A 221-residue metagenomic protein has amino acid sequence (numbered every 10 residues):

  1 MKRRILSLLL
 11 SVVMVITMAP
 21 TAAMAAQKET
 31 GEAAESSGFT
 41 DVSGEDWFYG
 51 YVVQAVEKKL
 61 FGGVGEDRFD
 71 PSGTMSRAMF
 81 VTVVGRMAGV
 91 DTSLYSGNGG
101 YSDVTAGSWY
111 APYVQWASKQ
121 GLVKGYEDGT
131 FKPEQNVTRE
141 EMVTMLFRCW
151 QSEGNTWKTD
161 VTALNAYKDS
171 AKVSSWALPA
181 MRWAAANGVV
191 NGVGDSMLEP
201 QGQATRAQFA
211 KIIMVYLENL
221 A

Functional and structural regions predicted by a protein language model:
M1-K2: N-terminal secretory signal peptides that target proteins for export/translocation
I5-W47, G62-V81, G85-P112, K119-E140 (+3 more regions): Feature responds to low-complexity, polar/acidic, surface-exposed segments characteristic of secreted/exported proteins
G50-F61: Mature N-terminal segment immediately following signal peptide/propeptide cleavage in secreted/periplasmic
V52, V173-S175, M181: Intrinsic, low-complexity N-terminal interaction/targeting segments
V56, S118-K119, A185: Alpha-helix C-terminal capping/helix-coil junction sites
A204-Q208: Acidic helix/loop microenvironments that form the catalytic cleft of cell-wall polysaccharide enzymes
